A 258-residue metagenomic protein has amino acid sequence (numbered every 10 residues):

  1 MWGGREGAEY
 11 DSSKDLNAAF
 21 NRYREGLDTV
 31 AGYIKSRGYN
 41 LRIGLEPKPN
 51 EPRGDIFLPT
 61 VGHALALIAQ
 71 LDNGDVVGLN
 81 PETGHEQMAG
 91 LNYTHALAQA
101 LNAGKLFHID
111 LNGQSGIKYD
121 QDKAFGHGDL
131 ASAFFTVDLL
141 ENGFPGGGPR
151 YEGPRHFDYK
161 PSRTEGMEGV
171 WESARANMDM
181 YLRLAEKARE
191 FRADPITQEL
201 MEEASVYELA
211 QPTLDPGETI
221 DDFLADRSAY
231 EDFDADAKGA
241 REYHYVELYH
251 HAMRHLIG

Functional and structural regions predicted by a protein language model:
M1, L45, P81-T83, L111 (+1 more regions): Conserved beta-strand positions
M1-G78, E208-T213, D234-D236, R241-H251 (+1 more regions): Active-site acidic/histidine proton-transfer and metal-coordination neighborhood in alpha/beta enzyme cores
D11-F20, G54-L65, D75-G78, H85-E152 (+2 more regions): Gly/Pro-rich active-site loop or hairpin
E46, R155-Y159, D194-L200: Acidic carboxylate-rich catalytic motifs and surrounding loops in phosphoryl-/glycosyl-chemistry enzymes
E165-G258: C-terminal extensions of enzymes
